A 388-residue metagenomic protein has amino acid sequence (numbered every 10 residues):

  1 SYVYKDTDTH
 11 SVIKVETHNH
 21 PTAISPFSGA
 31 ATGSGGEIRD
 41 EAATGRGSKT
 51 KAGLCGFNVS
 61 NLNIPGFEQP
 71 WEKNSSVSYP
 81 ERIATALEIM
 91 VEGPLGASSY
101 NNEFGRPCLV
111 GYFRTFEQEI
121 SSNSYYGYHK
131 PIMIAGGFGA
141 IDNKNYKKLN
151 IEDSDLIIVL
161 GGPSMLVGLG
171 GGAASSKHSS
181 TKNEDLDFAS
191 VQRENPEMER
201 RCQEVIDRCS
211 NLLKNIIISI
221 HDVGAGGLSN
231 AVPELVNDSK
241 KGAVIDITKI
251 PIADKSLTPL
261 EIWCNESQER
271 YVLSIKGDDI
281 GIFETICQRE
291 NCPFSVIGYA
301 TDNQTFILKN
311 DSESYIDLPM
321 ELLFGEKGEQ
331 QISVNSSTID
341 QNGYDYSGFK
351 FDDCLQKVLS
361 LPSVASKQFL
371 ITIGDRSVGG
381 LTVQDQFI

Functional and structural regions predicted by a protein language model:
S1-I388: Glycine/proline-enriched, intrinsically flexible loops and inter-domain linkers
